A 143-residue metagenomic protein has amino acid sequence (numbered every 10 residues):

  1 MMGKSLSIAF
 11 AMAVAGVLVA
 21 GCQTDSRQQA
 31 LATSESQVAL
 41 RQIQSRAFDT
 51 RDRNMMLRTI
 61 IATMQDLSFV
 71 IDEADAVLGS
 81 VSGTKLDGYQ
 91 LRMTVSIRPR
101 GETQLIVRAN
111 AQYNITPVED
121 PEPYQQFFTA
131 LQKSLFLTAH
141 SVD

Functional and structural regions predicted by a protein language model:
M1-F10: Bacterial N-terminal signal peptides that target proteins for export
V17-G21: C-terminal motif of bacterial Sec signal peptides marking the signal peptidase cleavage site
Q23-D143: Ser/Thr-rich, low-complexity intrinsically disordered terminal regions
